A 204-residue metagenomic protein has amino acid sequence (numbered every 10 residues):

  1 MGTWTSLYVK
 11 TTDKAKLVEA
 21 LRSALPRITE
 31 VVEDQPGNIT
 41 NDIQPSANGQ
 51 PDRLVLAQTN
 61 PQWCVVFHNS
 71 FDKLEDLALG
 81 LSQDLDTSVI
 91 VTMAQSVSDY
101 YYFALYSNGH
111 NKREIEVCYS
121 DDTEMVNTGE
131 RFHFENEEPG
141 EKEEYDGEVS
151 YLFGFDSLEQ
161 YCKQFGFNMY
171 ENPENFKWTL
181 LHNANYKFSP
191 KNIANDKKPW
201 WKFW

Functional and structural regions predicted by a protein language model:
M1-T29, K202-F203: Short, extreme N-terminal segment that most often corresponds to the first beta-strand
G2, P61, V91, F176 (+1 more regions): Short, low-complexity intrinsically disordered segments
K10, K14, L74, Y151-G154: Intrinsic-disorder-associated interaction segments
K16, K73-G80, S157-Q160: Exposed alpha-helical structural elements
V18-A24, Q35-S46, P173, K177-L180 (+1 more regions): Extended non-membrane alpha-helical scaffolds
R27-C118: Short, intrinsically disordered low-complexity segments
R113-W200, W204: Long, compositionally biased intrinsically disordered terminal regions
